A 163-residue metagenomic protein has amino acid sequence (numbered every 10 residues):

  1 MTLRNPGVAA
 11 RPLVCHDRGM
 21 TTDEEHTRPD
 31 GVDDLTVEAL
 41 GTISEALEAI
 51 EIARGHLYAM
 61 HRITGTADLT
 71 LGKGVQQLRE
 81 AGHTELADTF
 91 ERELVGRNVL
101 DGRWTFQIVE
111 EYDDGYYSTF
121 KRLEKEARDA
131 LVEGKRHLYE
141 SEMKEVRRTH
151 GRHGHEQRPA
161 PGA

Functional and structural regions predicted by a protein language model:
M1-G19: N-terminal amphipathic/basic-hydrophobic helices that include classical n-h-c signal peptides and signal-anchor
D17-R79, T84-A163: C-terminal-biased regions
